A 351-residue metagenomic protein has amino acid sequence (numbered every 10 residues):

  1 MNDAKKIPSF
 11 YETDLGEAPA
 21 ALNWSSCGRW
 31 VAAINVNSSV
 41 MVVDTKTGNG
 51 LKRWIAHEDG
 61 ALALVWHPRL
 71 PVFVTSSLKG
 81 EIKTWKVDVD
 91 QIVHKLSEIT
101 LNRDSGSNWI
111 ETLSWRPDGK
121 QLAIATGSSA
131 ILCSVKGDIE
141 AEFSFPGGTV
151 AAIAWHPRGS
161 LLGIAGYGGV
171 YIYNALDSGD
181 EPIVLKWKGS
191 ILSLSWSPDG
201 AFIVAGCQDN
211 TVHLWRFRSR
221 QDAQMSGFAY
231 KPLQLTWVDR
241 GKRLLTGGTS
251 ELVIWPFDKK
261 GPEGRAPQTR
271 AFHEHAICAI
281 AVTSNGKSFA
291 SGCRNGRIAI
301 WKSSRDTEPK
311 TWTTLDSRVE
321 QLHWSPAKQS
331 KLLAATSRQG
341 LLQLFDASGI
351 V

Functional and structural regions predicted by a protein language model:
M1-V351: WD40-repeat beta-propeller superdomains and closely related acidic/aromatic-rich repeat-like regions
